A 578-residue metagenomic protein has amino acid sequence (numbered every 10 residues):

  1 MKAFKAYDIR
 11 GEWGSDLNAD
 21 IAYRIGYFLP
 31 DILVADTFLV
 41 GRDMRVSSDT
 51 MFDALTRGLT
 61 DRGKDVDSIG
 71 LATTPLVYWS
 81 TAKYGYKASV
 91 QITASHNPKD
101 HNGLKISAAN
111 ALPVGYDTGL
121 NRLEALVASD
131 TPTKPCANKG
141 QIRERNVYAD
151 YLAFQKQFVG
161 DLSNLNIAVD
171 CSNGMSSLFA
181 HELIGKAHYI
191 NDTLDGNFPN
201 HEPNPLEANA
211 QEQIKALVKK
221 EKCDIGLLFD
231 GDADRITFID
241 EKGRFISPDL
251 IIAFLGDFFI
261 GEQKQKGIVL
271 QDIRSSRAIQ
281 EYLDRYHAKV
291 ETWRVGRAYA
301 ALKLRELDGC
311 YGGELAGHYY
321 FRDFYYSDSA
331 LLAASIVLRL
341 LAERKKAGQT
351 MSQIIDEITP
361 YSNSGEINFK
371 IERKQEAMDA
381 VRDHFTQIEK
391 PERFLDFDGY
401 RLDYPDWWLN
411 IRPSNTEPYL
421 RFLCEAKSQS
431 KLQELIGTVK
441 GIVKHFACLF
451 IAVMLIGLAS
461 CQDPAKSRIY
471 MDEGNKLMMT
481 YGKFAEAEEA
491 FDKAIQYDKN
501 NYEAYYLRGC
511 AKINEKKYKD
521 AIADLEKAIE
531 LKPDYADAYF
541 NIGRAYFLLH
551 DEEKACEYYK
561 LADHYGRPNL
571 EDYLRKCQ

Functional and structural regions predicted by a protein language model:
M1-R57, D61-G63, I142-N164: An N-terminal, well-structured beta->alpha segment
F38-N102, L183, A187-I239: N-terminal small/polar loop signature for handling phosphorylated ligands or for N-terminal nucleophile
N102-E221: Gly/Ser/Thr-enriched, mixed-charge loops and adjacent short helices that form phosphate/oxyanion-binding elements
Q265-L423, Q429-C448: Phosphate-binding and adjacent anionic-ligand microenvironments
K466-R468, Y502-E503, A536-D537, N569-E571: Helix-start (N-cap) detector for alpha-helical repeat units in TPR-like alpha-solenoids, especially tetratricopeptide
L507, N541, Y573-R575: Canonical tetratricopeptide repeat
